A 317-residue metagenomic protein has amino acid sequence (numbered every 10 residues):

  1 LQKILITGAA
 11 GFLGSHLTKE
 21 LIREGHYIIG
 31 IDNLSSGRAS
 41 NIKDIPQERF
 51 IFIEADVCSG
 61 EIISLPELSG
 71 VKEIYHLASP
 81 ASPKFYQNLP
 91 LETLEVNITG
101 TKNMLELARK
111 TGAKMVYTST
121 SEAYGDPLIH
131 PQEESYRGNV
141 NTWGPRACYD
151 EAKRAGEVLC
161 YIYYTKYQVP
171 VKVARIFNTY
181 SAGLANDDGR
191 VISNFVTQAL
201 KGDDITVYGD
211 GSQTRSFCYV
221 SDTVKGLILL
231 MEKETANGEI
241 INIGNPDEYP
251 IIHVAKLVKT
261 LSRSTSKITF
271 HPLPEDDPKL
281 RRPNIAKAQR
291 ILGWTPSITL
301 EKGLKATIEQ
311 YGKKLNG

Functional and structural regions predicted by a protein language model:
L1-T179, S221, Q310, K314: N-terminal Rossmann-like NAD(P)+-binding domain of SDR-like oxidoreductases, especially those catalyzing
S36, A182, N245: Short, conserved catalytic or interaction motifs in soluble domains
P46, L128, G144, L184-D188 (+3 more regions): Residue-level signature of the cytosolic catalytic core of signaling kinases
A55-D56, N178, A199-G317: C-terminal substrate-binding subdomain of Rossmann-fold SDR/epimerase-dehydratase oxidoreductases
C148, G156, D188, I251 (+1 more regions): Conserved donor sugar-nucleotide recognition element shared by glycan-biosynthetic enzymes
A155, L159, Y163, F195 (+2 more regions): Hydrophobic alpha-helix immediately C-terminal to the catalytic Tyr-X-X-X-Lys motif of short-chain
A182-A185, P278: A generic structural signal for short coil/turn motifs at secondary-structure boundaries
